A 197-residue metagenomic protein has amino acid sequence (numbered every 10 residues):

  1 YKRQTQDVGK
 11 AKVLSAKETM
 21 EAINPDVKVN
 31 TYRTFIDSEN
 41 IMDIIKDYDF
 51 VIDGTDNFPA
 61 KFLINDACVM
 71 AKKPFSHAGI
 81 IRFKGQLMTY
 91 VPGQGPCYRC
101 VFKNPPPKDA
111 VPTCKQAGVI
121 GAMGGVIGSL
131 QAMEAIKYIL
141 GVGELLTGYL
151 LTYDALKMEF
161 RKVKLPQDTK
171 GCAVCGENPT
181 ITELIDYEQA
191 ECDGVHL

Functional and structural regions predicted by a protein language model:
K2-L197: Adenine nucleotide-associated cytosolic modules
